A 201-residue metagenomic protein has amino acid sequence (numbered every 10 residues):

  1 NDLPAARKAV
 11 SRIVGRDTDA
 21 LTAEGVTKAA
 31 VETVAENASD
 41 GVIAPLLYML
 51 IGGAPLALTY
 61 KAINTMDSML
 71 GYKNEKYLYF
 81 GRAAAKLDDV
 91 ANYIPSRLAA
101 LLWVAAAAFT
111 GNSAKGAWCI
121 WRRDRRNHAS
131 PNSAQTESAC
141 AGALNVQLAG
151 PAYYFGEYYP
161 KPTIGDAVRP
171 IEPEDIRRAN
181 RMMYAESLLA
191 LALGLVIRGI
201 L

Functional and structural regions predicted by a protein language model:
N1-T59, I63, G71-L201: Hydrophobic alpha-helical transmembrane segments
